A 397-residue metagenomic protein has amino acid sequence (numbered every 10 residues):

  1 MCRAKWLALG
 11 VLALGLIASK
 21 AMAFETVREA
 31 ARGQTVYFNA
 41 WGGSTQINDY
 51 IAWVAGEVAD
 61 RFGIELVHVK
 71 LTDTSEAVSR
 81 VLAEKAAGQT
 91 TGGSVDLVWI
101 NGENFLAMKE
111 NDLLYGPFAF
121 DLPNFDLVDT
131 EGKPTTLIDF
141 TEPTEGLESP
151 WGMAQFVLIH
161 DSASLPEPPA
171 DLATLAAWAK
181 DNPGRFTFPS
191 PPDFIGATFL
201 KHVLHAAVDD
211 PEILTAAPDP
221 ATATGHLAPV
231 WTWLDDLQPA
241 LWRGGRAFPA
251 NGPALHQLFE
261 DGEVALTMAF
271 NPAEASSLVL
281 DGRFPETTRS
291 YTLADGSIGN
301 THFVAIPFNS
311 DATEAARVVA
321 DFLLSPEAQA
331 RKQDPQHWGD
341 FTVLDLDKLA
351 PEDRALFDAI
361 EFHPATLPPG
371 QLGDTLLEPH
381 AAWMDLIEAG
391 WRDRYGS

Functional and structural regions predicted by a protein language model:
A8-I17: Bacterial N-terminal signal peptides
F24-R32, N39-E65: Short, polar/charged alpha-helical segment
W41-W53, V69-E76, T91, V95 (+1 more regions): Extracytoplasmic ligand-binding site segments that recognize negatively charged/polar headgroups
V81, M108, L255-E260, I306: Hydrophobic residues within well-ordered alpha-helices
F105-A107, L266-P285: A ligand-binding cleft/hinge motif common to bilobed small-molecule-binding domains
F140, A154, W233-L237, R283-A305: Periplasmic-binding protein-like
Q257, P364-S397: Conserved C-terminal helix/tail region of periplasmic/extracytoplasmic solute-binding proteins
S297, H302-Q371: Mature extracytoplasmic/periplasmic domains
